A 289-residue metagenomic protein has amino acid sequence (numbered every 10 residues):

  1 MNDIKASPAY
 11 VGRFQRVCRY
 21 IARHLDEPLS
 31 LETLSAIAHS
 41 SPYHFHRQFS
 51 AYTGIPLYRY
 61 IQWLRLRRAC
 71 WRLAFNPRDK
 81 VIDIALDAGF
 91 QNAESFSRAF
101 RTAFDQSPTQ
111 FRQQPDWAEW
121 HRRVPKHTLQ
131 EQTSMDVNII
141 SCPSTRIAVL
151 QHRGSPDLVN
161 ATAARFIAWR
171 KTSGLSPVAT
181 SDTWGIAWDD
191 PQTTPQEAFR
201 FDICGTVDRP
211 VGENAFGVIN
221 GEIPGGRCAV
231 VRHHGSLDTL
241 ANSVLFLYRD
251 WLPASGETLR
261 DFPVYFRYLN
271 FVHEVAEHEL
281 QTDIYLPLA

Functional and structural regions predicted by a protein language model:
D3, A9-Y58, L73-A93: DNA-binding recognition helix and immediately preceding turn/loop of helix-turn-helix/winged-helix domains
V11-Q15, W63, R67, S144: Amphipathic alpha-helical repeat elements characteristic of tetratricopeptide repeat
Q48-A51, R59, R67, W71-F75 (+3 more regions): A solvent-exposed interaction/effector surface
